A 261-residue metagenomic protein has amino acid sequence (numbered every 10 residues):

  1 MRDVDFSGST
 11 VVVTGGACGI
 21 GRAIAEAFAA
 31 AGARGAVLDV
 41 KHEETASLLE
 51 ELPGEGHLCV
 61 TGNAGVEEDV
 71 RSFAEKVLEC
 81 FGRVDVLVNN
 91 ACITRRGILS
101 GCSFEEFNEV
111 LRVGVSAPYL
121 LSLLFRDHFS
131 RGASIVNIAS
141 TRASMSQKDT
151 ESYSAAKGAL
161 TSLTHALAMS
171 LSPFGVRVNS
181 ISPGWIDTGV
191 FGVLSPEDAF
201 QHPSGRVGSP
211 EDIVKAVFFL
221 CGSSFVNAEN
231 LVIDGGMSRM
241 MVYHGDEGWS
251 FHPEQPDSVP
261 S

Functional and structural regions predicted by a protein language model:
R2, N227-S261: Short C-terminal tail/terminal secondary-structure segment of NAD(P)H-dependent dehydrogenase/reductase domains
D3-A36, L167: Canonical Rossmann dinucleotide-binding motif of NAD(H)/NADP(H)-dependent dehydrogenases/reductases, specifically
I98-L99, S103-L111, D198: Substrate-binding pocket helix/loop in short-chain dehydrogenase/reductase
Y119, H128, P210-I233, S238-R239: C-terminal substrate-recognition "lid" of short-chain dehydrogenase/reductases
S122, A156, T164: Active-site helix of classical SDR
D127, M169-P173: Alpha-helical segment proximal to the catalytic Tyr-Lys
S140: Residue(s) in the substrate-gating loop at a strand-loop-helix junction that position the organic substrate next
